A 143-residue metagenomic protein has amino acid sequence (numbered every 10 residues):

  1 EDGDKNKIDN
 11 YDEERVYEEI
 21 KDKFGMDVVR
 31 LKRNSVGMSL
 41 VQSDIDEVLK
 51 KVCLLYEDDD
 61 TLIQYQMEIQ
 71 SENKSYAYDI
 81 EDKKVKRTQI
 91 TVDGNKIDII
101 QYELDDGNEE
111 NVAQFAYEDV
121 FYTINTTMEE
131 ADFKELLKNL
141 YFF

Functional and structural regions predicted by a protein language model:
G3-Y117: Short, solvent-exposed recognition patches
E118-F143: Surface-exposed amphipathic alpha-helical segments
